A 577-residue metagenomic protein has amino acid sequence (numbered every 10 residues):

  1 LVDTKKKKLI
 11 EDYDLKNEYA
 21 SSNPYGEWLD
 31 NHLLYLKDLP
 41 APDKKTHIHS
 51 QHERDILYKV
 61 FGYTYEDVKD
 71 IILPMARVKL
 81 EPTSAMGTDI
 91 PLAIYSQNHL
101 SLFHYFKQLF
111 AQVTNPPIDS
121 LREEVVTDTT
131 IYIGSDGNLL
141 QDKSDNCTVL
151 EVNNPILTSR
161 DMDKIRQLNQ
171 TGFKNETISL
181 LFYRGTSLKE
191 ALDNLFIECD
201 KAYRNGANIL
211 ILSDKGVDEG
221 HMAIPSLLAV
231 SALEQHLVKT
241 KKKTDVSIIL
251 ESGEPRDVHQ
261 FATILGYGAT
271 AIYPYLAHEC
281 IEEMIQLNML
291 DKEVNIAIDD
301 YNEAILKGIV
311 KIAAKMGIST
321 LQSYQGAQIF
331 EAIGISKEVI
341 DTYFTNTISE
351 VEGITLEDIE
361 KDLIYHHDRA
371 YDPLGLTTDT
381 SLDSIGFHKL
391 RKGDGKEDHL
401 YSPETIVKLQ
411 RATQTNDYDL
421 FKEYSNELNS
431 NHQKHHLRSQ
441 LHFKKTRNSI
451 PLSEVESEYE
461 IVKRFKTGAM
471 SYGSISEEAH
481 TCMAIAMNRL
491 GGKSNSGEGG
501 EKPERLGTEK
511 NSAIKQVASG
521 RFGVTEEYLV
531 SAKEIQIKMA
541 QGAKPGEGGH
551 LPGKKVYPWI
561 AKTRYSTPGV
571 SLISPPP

Functional and structural regions predicted by a protein language model:
L1, K6, Y13-G185, K189 (+5 more regions): Flexible, glycine-rich loop/tail regions that form catalytic "lids" or insertion modules at the edges of active sites
K5, K215-V217, G253, A269 (+3 more regions): Short, ordered loop/turn segments at secondary-structure junctions
L212-L228, P503, G546, T567-P577: Glycine-rich, proline-tolerant flexible connector loops at the mouths of alpha/beta enzymes
M222-I248, D300-K307: Alpha-helix-loop-beta-strand connector modules within alpha/beta enzyme cores
P225, H236-K241, G268-T270, A277 (+1 more regions): Hydrophobic, small-residue-rich alpha-helical packing segments that form membrane-like cores
D245-L250, E279-D299, V310: Short beta-alpha connecting loops at secondary-structure transitions that line or flank enzyme active sites
L250, E254-G268: Catalytic cores of alpha/beta
L265-Q286, Y343-F344, S496-P503: Glycine-rich phosphate-binding active-site loops on the catalytic face of alpha/beta enzymes
